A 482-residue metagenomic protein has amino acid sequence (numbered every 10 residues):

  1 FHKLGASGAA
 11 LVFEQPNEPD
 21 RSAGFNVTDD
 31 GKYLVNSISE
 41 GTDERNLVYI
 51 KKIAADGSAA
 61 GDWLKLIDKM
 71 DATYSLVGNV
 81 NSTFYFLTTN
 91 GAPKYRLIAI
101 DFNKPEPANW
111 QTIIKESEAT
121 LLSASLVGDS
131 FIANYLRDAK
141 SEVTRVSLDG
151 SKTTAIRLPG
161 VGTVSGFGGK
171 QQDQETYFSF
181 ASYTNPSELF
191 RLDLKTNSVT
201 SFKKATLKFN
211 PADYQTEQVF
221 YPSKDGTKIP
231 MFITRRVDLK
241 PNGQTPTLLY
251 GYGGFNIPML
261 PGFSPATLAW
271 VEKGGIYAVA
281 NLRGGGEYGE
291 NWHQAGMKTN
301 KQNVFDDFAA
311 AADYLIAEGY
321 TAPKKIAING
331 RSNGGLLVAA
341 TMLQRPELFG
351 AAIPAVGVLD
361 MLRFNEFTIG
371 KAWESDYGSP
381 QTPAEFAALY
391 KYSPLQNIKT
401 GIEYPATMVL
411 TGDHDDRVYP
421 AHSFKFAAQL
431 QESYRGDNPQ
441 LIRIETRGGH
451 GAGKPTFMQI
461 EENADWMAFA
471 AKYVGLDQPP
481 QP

Functional and structural regions predicted by a protein language model:
F1-T245, F255-K273, N300, D313-A317 (+1 more regions): Peripheral, non-catalytic segments that deliver or gate enzyme domains
I229-I233, A278, I442: Short beta-strand motif preference
T245-P246, F349: Local beta-strand N-terminus motif with an aromatic residue
P246-Y250, Y277, T407: Hydrophobic beta-strand anchors of alpha/beta hydrolase catalytic cores
G251-G253, T411: The conserved beta1-alpha1 loop
G254-F255, D415: Short glycine-rich anion-binding loops that position phosphate/pyrophosphate groups of nucleotides and phosphorylated
A266, K273, V279-P482: Active-site-proximal cap/loop segments of hydrolase catalytic domains
